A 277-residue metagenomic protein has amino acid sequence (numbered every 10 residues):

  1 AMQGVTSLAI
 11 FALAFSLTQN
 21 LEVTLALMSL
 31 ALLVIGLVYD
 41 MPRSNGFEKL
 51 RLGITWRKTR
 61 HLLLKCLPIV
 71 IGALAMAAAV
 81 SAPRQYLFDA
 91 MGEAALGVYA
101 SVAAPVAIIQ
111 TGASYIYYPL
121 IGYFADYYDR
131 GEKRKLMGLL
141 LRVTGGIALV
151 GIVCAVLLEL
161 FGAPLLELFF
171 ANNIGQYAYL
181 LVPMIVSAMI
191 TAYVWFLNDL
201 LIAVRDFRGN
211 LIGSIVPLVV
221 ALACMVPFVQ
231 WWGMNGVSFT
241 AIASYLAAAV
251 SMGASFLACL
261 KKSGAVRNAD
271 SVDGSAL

Functional and structural regions predicted by a protein language model:
A1, I185-G213: Membrane-interface junctions at transmembrane-helix termini in multi-pass inner-membrane proteins
A1-N45, V216-V220, M234-A258: Hydrophobic alpha-helical transmembrane segments
F15-L17, A77-I108, D126, L166-F170 (+1 more regions): Helix-terminus/linker motif at the lipid-water interface of multi-pass membrane proteins
L17-M28, L37-V80, Y123, Y128-R134 (+1 more regions): Interhelical loop/hinge segments that connect adjacent transmembrane helices in multipass membrane
L21, L25, R57-I69, L87-A107 (+2 more regions): Interfacial/gating helices of multi-pass transporter permease domains
L63, A100, E132-L149, V156-F161 (+1 more regions): Interfacial transmembrane-helix starts/ends
E93-L96, K133, E159-M189, N235: Interfacial segments at transmembrane-helix termini and the short loops linking adjacent helices
V102, V106-G131, I202-A203: Helix-loop junctions and terminal segments of transmembrane helices in multi-pass membrane transport/translocation
